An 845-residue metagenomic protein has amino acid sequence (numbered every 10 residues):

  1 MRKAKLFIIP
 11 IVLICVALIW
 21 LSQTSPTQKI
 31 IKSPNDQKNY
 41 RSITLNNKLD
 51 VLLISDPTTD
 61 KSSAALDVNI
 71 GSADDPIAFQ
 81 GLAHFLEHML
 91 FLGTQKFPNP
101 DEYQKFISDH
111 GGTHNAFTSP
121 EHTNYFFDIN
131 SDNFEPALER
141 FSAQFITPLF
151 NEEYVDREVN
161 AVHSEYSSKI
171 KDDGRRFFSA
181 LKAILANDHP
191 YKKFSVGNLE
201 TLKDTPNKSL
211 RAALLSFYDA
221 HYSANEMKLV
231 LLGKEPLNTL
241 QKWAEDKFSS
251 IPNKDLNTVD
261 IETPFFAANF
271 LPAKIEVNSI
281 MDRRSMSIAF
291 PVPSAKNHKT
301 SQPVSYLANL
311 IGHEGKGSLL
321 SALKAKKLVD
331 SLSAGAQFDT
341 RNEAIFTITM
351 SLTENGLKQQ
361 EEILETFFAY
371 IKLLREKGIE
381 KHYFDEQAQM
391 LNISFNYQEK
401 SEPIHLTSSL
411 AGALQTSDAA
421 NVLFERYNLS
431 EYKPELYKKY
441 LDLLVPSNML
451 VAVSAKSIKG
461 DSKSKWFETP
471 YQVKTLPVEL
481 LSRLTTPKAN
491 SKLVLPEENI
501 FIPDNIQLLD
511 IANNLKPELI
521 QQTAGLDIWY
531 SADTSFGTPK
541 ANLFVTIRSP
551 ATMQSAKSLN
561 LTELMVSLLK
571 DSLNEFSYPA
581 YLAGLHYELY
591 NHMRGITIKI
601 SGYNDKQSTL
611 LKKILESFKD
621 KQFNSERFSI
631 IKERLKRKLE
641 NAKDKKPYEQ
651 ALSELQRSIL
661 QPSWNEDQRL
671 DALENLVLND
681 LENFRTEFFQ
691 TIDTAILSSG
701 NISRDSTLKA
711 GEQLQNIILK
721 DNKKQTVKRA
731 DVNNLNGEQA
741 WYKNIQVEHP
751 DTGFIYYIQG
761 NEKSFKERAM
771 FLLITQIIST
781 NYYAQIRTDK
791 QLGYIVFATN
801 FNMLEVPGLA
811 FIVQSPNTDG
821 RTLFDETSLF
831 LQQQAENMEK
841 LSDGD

Functional and structural regions predicted by a protein language model:
M1-V12: N-terminal Sec-pathway targeting helices
V12-P34: Bacterial Sec-dependent signal peptides at the C-terminal "C-region" and cleavage site
S33-A65: Mature N-terminal segment immediately following signal peptide/propeptide cleavage in secreted/periplasmic
I54, T59-D75, G81-F85, P100-Q144 (+11 more regions): M16 family metallopeptidases and their MPP-like homologs
Y154, V159-Y166, D172-A224, L231-A244 (+2 more regions): Hydrophobic, small-residue-rich alpha-helical packing segments that form membrane-like cores
S167, N257-K316, S401-Y427, A455 (+2 more regions): His/Glu-based metal-binding/catalytic segments typifying zinc-dependent metallopeptidases
A213-D246, L652, L678-L714: Non-catalytic, conformational "gating/processing" segments within enzyme and secreted inhibitor domains
Q241-N257, A710-Q725: Glycine-centered hinge/linker elements that transmit conformational signals in sensory and ligand-binding systems
